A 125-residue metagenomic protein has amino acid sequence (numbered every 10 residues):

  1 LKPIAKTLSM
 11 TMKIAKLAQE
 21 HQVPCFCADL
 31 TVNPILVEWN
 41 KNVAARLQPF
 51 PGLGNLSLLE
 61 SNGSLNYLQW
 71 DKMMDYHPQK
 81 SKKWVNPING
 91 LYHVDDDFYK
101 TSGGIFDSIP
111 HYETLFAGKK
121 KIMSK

Functional and structural regions predicted by a protein language model:
L1-L30, V37: Catalytic core of soluble alpha/beta enzymes
L30-K125: Flexible C-terminal active-site loop/helix
